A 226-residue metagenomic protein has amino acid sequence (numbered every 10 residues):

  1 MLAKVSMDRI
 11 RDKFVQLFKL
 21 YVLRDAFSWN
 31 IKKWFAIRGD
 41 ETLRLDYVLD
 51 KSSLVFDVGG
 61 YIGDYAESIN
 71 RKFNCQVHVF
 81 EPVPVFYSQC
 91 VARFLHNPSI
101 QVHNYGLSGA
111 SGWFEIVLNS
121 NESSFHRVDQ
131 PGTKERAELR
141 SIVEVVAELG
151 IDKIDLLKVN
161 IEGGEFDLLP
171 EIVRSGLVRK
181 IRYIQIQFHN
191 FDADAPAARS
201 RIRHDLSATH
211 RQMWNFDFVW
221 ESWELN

Functional and structural regions predicted by a protein language model:
M1-N226: Phosphate/nucleotide-binding beta-alpha loop and adjacent structural elements of enzyme active sites
